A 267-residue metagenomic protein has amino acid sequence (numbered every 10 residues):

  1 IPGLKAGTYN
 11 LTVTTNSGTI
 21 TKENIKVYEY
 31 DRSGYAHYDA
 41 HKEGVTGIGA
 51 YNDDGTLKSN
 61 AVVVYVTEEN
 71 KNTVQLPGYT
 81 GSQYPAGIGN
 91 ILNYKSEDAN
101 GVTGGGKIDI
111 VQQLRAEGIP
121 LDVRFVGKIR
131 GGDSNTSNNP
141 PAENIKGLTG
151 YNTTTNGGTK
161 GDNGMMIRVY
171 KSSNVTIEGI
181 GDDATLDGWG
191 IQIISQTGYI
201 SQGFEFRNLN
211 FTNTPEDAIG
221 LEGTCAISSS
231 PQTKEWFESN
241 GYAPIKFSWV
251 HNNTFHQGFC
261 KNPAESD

Functional and structural regions predicted by a protein language model:
I1-R124, K128-N163: Extracellular "leader-to-stem" segments immediately downstream of a signal peptide or signal-anchor in secreted/lumenal
R130-D267: Right-handed parallel beta-helix
